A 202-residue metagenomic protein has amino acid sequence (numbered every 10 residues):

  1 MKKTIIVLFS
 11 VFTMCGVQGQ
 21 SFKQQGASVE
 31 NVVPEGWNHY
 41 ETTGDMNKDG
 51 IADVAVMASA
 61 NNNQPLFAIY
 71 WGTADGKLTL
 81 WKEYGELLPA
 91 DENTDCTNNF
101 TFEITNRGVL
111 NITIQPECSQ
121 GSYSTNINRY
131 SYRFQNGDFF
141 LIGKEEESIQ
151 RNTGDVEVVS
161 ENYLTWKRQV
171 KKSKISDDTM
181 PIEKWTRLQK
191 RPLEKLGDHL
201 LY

Functional and structural regions predicted by a protein language model:
M1-Q24: Bacterial Sec-dependent N-terminal signal peptides
Q20-G36, D75-T97: Blade-edge motifs of beta-propeller repeat domains
V33-W37, A52, V56-Q64, N93: A domain-level signal for the mature, folded cores of soluble proteins
W37-M46, T97-G108: Beta-propeller blade termini
M46-S59, T105-I114: Acidic/hydrophobic-patterned starts of short beta strands in beta-sheet-rich repeat architectures
I51, Q64-L66, S124-R129: Short, surface-exposed coil-to-beta transition loops
Q64-G85, Y132-N136: Beta-propeller blade repeat segments, especially FG-GAP/WD-type strand-to-loop junctions in 6- to 7-bladed propeller
G108-Y202: Acidic, small-residue rich beta-repeat scaffolds with periodic aromatic anchors
